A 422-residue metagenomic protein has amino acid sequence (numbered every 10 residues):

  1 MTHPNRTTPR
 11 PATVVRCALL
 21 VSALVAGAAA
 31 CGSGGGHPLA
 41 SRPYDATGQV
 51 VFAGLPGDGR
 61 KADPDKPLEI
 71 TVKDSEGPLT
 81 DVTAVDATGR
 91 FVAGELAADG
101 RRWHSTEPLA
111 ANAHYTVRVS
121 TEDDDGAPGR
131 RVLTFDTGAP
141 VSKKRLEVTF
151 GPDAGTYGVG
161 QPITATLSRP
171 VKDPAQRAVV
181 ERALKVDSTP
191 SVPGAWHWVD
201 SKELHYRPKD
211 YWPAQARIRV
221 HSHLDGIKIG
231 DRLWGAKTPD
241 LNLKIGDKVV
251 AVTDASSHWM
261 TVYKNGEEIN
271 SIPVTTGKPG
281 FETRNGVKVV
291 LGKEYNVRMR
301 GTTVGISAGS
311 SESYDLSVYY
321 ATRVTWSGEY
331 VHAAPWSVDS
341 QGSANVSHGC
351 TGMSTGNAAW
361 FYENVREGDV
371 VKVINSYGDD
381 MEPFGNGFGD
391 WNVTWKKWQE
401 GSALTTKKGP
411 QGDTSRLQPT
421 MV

Functional and structural regions predicted by a protein language model:
T2-A28, G32-D247, V274, G412-S415: Acidic, low-complexity Ser/Thr/Gly/Pro-rich repeat segments typical of extracellular/periplasmic and surface-exposed
R60, E107-A110, G155, V159 (+9 more regions): Extracytoplasmic/periplasmic, Sec-exported soluble proteins
E69, T116-R118, V132, T164 (+7 more regions): Extracytoplasmic/secreted envelope proteins and their assembly/folding machinery, especially bacterial periplasmic
T121-D123, L224-G226, G266, N296 (+1 more regions): Short, charged beta-turn/beta-strand-edge "cap" motif at the junction between a beta-strand and an adjacent loop
D124, P140, P213-A214, R284 (+2 more regions): A short, structured loop/turn motif at beta-sheet edges
V159, N285, V297, G301-V422: Exported/periplasmic cell-wall-interacting domains
I229-D339: Gly/Pro-biased beta-strand-loop elements
